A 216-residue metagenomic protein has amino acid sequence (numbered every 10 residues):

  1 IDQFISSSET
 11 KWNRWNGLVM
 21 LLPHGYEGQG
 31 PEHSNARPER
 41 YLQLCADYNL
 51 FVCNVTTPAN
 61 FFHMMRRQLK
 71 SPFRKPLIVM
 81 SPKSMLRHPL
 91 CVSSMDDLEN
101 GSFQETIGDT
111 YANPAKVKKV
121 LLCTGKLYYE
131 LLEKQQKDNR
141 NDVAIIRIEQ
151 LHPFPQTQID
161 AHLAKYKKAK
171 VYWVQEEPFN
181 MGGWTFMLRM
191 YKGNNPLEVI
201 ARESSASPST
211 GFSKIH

Functional and structural regions predicted by a protein language model:
I1-R14, E32-E39, H63: Thiamine diphosphate
I5-S6, F61-R66, E105-D109, Q158-I159: Glycine-rich, charged/polar anion/phosphate-binding loops that engage phosphate groups from diverse ligands
S6-T10, Q43-D47, R66, K70 (+2 more regions): Generic secondary-structure signature for well-ordered alpha-helical cores
R14-W15, P23-R37, S71-R74, R87-H216: Thiamine diphosphate
L18-M20, L42-A46, P82-K83, Q135-N141: Generic detector of short, locally flexible boundary/turn motifs and exposed helical patches
M20-L22, V52-T56, V79-S81, W173: General beta-strand structural signal in soluble alpha/beta enzymes
H24-S71: Conserved thiamine diphosphate
